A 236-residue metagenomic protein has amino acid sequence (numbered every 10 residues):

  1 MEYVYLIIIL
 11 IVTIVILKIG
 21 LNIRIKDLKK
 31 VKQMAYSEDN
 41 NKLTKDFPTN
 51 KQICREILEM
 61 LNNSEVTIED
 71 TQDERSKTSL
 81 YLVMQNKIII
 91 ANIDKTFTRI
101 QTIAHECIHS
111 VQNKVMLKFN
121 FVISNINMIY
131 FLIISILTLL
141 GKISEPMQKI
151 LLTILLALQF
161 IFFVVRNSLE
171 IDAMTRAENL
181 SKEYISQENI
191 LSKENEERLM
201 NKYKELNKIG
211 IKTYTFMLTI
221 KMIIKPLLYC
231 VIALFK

Functional and structural regions predicted by a protein language model:
M1-I11, K142-L156: Hydrophobic alpha-helical transmembrane segments
I9-K29: Transmembrane alpha-helix/interfacial motif
T13-I19, I150-V164: Single-pass alpha-helical transmembrane signal-anchor segments
N22-S124, V164-I211, K236: Polar-ligand-bearing catalytic/cofactor-coordination segments of membrane-embedded or membrane-tethered inner-membrane
K114-K142: Post-HEXXH active-site segment of zinc metalloproteases
F121-Y130, G210-I224: Select subsegments of transmembrane alpha-helices in polytopic membrane proteins, especially boundary-proximal
Y130-L137, L158, F162, I224: Membrane-embedded alpha-helical transmembrane segments of multi-pass integral membrane proteins
P226-K236: Juxtamembrane boundary at the C-terminal end of a transmembrane helix
